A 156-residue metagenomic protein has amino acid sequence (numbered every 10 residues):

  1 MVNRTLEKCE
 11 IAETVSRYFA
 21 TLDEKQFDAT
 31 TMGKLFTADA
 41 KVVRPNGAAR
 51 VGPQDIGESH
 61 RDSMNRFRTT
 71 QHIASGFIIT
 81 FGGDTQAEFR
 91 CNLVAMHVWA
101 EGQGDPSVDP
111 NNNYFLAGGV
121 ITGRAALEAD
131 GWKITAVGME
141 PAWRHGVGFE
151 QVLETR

Functional and structural regions predicted by a protein language model:
M1-A38: Short, low-complexity N-terminal intrinsically disordered segments enriched in polar/charged residues
K8, Y18, G52-D55, Q71 (+1 more regions): Proteins with a high burden of low-complexity, intrinsically disordered sequence enriched in S/T/G/P/A and R, requiring
E10, T14, Y18, T37-A48 (+1 more regions): A short, hydrophobic secondary-structure junction motif
Y18-F19, F36, H60, F67 (+2 more regions): Aromatic side chains
D28-A29, G33-W99: A solvent-exposed, acidic/Ser-Thr-rich amphipathic alpha-helical stretch
N65-I73, T80-R156: A beta-strand edge to alpha-helix "cap/lid" segment located at domain peripheries
